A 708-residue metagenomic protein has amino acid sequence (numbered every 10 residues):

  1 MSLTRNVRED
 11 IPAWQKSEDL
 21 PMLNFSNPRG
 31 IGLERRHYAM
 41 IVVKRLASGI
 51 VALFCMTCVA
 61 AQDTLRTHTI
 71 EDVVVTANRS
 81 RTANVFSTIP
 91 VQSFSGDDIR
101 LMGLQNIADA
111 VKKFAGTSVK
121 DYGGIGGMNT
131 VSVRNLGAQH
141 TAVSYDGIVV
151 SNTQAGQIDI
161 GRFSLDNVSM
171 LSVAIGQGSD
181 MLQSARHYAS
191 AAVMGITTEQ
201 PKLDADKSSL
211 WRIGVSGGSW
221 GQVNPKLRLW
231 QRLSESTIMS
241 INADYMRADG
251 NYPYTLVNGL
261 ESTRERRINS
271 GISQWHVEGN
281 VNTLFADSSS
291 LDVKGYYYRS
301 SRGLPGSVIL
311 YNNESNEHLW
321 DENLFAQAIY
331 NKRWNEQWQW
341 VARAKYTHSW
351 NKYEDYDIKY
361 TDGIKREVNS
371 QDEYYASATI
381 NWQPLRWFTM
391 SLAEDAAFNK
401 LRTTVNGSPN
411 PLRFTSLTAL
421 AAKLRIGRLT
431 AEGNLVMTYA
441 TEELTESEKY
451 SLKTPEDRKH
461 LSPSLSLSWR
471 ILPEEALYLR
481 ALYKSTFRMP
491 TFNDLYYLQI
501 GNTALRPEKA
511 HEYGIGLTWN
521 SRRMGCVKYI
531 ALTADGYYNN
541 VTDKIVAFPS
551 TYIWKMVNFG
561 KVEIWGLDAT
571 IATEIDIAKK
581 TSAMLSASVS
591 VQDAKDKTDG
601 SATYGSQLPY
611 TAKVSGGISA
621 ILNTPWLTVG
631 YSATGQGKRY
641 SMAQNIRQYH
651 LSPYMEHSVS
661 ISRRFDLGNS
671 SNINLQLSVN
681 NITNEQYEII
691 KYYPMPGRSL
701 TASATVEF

Functional and structural regions predicted by a protein language model:
D72-R100, V173: N-terminal periplasmic "start-of-domain" segments of outer-membrane beta-barrel proteins
A108, K112-V149: Extracytoplasmic beta-strand/coil segments of soluble accessory domains associated with Gram-negative outer-membrane
L165-R212: A beta-strand signature from Gram-negative outer-membrane beta-barrel systems, especially the internal plug domain
A248-T255, R264-H276, N282-W340, Y346-D372 (+1 more regions): Flexible loop and strand-edge segments within Gram-negative outer membrane beta-barrel domains
Q337-D355, Y478-K484, R488, E508-W565 (+1 more regions): Membrane-embedded beta-barrel scaffold of Gram-negative outer-membrane proteins
L385-N399, T403-N539: Structural signature of Gram-negative outer-membrane beta-barrels, strongest in the C-terminal barrel of TonB-dependent
S391, A531-N540, V557-S641: Gram-negative outer-membrane beta-barrel transporters
Y537, G635-M642, H650-S652, I661-F708: C-terminal beta-signal and adjacent terminal beta-strands/loops of Gram-negative outer-membrane beta-barrel proteins
